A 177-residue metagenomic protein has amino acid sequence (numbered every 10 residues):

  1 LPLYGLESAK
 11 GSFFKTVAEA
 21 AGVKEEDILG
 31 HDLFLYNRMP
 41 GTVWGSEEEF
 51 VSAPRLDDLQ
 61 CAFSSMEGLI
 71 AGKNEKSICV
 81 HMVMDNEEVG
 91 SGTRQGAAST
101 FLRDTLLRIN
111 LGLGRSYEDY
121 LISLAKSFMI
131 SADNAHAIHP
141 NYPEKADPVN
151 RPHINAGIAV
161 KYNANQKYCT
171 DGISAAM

Functional and structural regions predicted by a protein language model:
L1-M177: N-terminal hydrophobic/helix-forming segments and targeting peptides
